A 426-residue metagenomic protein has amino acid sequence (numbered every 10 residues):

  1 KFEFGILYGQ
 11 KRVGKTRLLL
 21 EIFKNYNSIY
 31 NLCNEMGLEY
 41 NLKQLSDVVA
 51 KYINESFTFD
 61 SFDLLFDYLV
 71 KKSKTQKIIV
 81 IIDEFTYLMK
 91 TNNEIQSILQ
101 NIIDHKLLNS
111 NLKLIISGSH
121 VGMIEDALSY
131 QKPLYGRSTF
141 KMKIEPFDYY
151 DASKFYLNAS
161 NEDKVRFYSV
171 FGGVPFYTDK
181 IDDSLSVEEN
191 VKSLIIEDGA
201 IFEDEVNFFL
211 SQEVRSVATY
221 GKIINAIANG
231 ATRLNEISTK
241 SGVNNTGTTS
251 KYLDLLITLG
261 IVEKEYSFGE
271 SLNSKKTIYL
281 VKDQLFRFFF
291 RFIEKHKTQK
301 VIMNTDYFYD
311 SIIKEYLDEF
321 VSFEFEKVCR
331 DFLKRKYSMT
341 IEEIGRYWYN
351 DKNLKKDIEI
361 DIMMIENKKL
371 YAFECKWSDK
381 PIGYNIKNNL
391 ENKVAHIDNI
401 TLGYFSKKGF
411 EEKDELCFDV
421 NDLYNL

Functional and structural regions predicted by a protein language model:
K1-D306, D310-S311: Phosphate-binding site recognition
F268, K276-L426: A cross-kingdom feature that marks ATP-driven nucleic-acid transaction machinery
